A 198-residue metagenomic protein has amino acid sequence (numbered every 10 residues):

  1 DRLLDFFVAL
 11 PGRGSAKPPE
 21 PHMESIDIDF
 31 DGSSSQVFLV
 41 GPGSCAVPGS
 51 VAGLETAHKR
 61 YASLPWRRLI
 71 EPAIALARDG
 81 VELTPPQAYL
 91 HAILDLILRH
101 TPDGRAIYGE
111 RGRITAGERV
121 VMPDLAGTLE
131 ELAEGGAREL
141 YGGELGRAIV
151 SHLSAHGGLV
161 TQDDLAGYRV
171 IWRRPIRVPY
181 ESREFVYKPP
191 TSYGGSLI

Functional and structural regions predicted by a protein language model:
D1-G136, L140-G142, G146-P189: Noncatalytic scaffold domains of N-terminal-nucleophile
S196-I198: Small/polar-residue-rich segments within soluble enzyme cores
